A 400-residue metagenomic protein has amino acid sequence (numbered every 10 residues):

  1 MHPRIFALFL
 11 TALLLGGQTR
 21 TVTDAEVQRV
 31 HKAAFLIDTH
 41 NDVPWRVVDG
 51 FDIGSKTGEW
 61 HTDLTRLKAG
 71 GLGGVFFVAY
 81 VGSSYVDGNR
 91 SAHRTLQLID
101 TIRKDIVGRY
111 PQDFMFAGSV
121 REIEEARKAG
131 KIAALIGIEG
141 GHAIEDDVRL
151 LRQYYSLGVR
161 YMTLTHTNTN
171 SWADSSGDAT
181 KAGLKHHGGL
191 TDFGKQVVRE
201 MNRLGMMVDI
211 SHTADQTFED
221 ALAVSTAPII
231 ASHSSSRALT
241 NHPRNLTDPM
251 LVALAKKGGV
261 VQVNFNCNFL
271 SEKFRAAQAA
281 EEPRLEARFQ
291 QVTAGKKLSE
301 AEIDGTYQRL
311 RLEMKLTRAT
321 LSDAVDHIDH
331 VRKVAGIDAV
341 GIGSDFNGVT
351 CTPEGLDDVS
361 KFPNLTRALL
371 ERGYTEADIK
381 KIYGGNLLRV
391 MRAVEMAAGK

Functional and structural regions predicted by a protein language model:
R4-G16: Bacterial N-terminal signal peptides
Q18-K185, R237, N241-K400: N-terminal hydrophobic targeting/anchoring segments and the immediately downstream early-domain regions of hydrolases
D147-L151, G177, T217-A227: Distinct, well-ordered alpha-helical segments
K185-M201, A221-A231: Alpha-helix-loop-beta-strand connector modules within alpha/beta enzyme cores
H186-F193, D209-A214, L246: Short, contiguous, pocket-lining structural segments that sit at or immediately flank catalytic/ligand-binding sites
Q196-I210, Q216-T217, M250-K256: Substrate-binding cleft of carbohydrate-active enzyme catalytic domains
A227, S236-R237: Charged catalytic cores and adjacent phosphate/nucleic-acid-binding surfaces used for phosphate/nucleic-acid chemistry
